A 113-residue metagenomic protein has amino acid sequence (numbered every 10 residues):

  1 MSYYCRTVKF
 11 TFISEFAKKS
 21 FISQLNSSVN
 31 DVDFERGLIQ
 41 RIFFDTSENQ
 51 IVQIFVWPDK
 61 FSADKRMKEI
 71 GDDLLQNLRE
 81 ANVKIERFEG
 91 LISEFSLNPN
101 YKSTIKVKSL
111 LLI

Functional and structural regions predicted by a protein language model:
M1-I51, P58-D72, R79-I113: Short S/T/G/P-rich N-terminal loop/turn motif that feeds into the first structured element of a domain
